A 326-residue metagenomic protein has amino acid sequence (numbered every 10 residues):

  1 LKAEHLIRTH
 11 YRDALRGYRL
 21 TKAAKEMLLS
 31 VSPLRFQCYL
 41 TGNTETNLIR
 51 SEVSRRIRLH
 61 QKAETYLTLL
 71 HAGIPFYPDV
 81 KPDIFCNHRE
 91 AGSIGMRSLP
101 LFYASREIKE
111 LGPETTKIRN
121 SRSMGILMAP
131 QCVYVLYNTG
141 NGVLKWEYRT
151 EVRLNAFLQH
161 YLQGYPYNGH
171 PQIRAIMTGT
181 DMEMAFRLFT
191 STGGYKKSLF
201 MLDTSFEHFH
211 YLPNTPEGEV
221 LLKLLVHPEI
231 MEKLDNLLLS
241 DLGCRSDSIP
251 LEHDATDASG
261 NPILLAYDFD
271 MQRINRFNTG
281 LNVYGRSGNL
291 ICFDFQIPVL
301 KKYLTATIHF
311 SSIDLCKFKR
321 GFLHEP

Functional and structural regions predicted by a protein language model:
E4-G42: Accessory beta->alpha helical hairpin/"wing" motif in late/C-terminal subdomains of nucleic-acid enzymes
R8-T9, I74-V80, K233-G243: Short secondary-structure junctions
R12, R50-I57: Conserved aromatic-histidine-acidic binding/catalytic patches
C38-E52: A short, surface-exposed helix-loop junction/capping segment
R56-S198: Mid-protein regulatory/catalytic core that forms ligand/cofactor-binding pockets and protein-protein interaction
Y137-P326: C-terminal regulatory/effector modules of DNA-binding transcriptional regulators
